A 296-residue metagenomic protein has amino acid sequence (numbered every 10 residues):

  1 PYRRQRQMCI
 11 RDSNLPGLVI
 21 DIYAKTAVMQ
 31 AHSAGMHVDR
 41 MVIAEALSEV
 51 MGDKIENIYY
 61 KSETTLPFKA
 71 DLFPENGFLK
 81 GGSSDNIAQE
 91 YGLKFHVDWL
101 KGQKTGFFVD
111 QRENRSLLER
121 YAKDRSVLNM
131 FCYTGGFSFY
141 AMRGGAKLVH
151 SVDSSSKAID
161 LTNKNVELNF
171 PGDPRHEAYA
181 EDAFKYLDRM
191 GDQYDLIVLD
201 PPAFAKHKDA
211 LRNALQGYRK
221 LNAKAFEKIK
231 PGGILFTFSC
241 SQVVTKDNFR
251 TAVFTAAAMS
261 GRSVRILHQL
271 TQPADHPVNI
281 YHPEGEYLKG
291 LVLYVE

Functional and structural regions predicted by a protein language model:
P1-I10: Single conserved hydrophobic/aromatic residue that forms the stacking wall/gate of nucleotide- or nucleobase-binding
R11-D21, H37-F108, S116: Non-catalytic substrate-recognition/targeting regions of SAM-dependent transferases
D124-Y133: Conserved class I S-adenosyl-L-methionine
T134-A146: Conserved SAM-binding loop of SAM-dependent methyltransferases across substrates and taxa, primarily the Class I
L148-D153: Conserved SAM-binding motif I beta-strand of class I
K157-V198: S-adenosyl-L-methionine
Y194-K224: Mobile active-site "lid"/loop adjacent to the S-adenosyl-L-methionine
I234-E296: C-terminal catalytic and target-recognition region of SAM-dependent MTase-like enzymes, primarily methyltransferases
